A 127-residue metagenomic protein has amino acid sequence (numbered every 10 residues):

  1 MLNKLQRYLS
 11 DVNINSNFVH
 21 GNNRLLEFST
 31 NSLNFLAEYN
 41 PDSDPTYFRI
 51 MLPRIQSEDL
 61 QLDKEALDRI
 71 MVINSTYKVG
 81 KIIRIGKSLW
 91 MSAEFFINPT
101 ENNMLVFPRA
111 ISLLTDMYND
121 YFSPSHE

Functional and structural regions predicted by a protein language model:
M1-L36, S75-V79, R84: Charge-rich, low-complexity N-terminal segments
N23-L26, T46-F48, L89: Hydrophobic residues embedded in beta-strands of well-ordered beta-sheets
T30-E58: Long, continuous compositionally biased terminal/linker segments
N40-P45, M104-L113: Extended Gly/Ser/Thr-rich low-complexity repeat segments, especially those forming or decorating extracellular
R49-S88, S92: Short, internal acidic amphipathic alpha-helical interface segments that mediate docking to partner proteins
V79, R84-R109, F122-S123: Well-ordered alpha/beta subsegment
L113-N119: Short, well-ordered, aromatic-rich surface patches in folded extracellular/luminal domains
N119-E127: Flexible helix-coil linker/hinge segments at domain or subdomain boundaries
